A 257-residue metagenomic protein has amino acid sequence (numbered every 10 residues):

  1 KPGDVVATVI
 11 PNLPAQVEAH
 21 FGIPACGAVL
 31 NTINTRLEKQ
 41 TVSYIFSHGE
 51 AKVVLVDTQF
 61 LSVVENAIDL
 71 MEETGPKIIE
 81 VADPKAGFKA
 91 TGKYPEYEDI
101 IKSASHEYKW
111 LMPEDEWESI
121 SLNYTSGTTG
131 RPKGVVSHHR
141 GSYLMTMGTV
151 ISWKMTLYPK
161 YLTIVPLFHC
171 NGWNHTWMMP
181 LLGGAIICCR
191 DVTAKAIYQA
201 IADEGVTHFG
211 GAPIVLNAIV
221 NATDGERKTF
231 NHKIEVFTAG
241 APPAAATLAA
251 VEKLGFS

Functional and structural regions predicted by a protein language model:
K1-Q40: Conserved AMP-binding/adenylate-forming
I10-L13, N34, M155, I164-H169: Conserved AMP-binding
F21-C26, S47-H48, H169, P180-L181 (+1 more regions): Short hydrophobic alpha-helices that are characteristic scaffold elements of the AMP-binding
A25-K102: Structural core segment of the AMP-binding/adenylate-forming
E80, K93-P95, K102-Y124, R131 (+1 more regions): Conserved pre-ATP/AMP-binding loop-to-beta segment of ANL
E98-I101, L181, V206-G211, V220-S257: Gly/Ser/Thr-rich phosphate-binding loop
I120-M145: Conserved AMP-binding A3 loop
Y143-K160, F168-H208, A218, A222: Conserved AMP-binding/adenylation subdomain of ANL enzymes
